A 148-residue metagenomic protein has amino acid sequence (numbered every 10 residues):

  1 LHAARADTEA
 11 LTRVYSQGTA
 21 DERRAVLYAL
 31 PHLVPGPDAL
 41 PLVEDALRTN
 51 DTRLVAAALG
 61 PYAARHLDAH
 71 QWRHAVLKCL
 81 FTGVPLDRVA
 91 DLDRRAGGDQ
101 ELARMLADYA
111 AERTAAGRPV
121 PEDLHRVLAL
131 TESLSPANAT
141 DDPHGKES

Functional and structural regions predicted by a protein language model:
L1-S148: Alpha-helical scaffold domains
